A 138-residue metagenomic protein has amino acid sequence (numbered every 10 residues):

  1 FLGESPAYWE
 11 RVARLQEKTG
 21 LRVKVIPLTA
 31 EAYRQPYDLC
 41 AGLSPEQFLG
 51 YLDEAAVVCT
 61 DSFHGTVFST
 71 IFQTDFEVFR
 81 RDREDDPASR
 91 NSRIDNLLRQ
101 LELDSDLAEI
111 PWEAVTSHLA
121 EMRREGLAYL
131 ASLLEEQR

Functional and structural regions predicted by a protein language model:
F1-R138: Active-site anion-handling motifs in enzyme catalytic cores
